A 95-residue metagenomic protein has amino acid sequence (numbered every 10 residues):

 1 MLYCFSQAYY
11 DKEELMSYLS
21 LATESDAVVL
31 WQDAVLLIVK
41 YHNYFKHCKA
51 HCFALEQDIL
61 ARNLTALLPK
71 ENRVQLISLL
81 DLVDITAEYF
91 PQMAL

Functional and structural regions predicted by a protein language model:
L2-E14, Q32: Short, glycine-rich nucleotide/cofactor-binding loops
Y10-A22, A27-V28: Histidine-anchored nucleotide/phosphate-binding helix
L15, I38-V39, F45, P69: Residues lining hydrophobic/aromatic ligand-binding pockets adjacent to catalytic sites
S20-E24, H42-K49: Short, conserved loop/helix-junction motifs that constitute active-site signature segments in enzyme catalytic cores
A27-Q32, A50-D58: Short internal beta-strands
L36-V39, L60-L64: Short, charged/polar "capping" segments at the starts of alpha-helices and the immediately preceding loops
N43, C52-E56, A66: Extended, well-folded catalytic/binding cores that form a central cleft or groove in large enzyme and scaffold domains
L64-L95: C-terminal structural segments of small proteins and small subunits
